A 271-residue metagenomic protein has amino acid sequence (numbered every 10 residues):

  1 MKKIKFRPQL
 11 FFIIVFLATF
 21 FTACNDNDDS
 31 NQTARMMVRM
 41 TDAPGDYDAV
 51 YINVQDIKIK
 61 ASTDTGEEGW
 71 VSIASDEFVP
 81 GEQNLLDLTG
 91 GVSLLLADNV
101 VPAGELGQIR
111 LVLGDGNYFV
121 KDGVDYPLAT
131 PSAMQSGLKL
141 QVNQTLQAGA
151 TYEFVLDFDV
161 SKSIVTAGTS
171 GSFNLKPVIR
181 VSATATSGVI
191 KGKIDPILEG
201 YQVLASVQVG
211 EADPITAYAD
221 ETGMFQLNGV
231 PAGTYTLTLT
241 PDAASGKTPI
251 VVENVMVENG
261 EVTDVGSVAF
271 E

Functional and structural regions predicted by a protein language model:
K2-F11: Bacterial N-terminal signal peptides that target proteins for export
F20-A23: C-terminal motif of bacterial Sec signal peptides marking the signal peptidase cleavage site
N25-E271: A short, solvent-exposed, low-complexity linear motif enriched for acidic/polar residues with Pro/Gly/Ser/Thr
